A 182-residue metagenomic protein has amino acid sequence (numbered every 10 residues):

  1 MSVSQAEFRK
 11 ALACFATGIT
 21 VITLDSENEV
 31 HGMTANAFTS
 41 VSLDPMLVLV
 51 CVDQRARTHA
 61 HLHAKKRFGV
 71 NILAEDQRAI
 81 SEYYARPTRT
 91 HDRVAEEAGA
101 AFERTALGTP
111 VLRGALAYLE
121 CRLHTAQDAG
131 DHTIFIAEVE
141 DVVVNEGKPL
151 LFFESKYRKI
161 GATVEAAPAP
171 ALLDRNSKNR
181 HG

Functional and structural regions predicted by a protein language model:
M1-G182: Basic, polyanion-binding surface patches
